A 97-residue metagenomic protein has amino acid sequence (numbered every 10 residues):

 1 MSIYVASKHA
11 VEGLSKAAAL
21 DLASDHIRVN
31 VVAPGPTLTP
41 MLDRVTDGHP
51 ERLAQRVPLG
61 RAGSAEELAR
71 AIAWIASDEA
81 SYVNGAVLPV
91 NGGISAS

Functional and structural regions predicted by a protein language model:
S2: Cytosolic ligand/metal-binding cores
S7, S15: Active-site helix of classical SDR
E12, L20, V29, A33-R44: Short, flexible catalytic-loop segment of classical short-chain dehydrogenase/reductase
L20-S24, S81: Alpha-helical segment proximal to the catalytic Tyr-Lys
S24, P36-V57, E67: A glycine/serine/threonine-rich, flexible loop-to-helix segment that serves as the NAD(P) cofactor-binding "lid"
D25, N30, A86: Rossmann-like NAD(H)/NADP(H) cofactor-binding core
V31, L53-E79, V83, V90-G92: C-terminal helical subdomain
I94-S97: Short hydrophobic/aromatic patches at helix-to-coil boundaries
